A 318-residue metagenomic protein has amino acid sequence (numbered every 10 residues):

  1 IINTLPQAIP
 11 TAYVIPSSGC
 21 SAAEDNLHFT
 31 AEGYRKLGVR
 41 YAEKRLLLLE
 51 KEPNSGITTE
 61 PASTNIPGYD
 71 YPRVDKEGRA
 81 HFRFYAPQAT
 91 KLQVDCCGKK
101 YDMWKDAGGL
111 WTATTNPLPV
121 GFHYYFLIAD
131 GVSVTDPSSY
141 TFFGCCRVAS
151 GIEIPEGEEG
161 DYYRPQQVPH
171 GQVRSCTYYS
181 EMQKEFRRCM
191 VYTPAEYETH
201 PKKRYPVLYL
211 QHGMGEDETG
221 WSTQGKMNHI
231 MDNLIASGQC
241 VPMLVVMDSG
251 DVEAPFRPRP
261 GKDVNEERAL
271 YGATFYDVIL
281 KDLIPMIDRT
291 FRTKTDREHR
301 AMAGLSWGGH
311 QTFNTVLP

Functional and structural regions predicted by a protein language model:
I1, L5-P6, P10, H28-F29 (+3 more regions): Non-catalytic cap/lid and distal C-terminal segments of serine-dependent acyl enzymes
I1-E24, K36-L48: Extracellular serine-dependent O-acyl
A23-D25, D70, V148: Glycine-rich, flexible loop/turn motifs
E32-G33: Post-His helix in hydrolase/transferase enzymes
L48-S55, Q88: N-terminal secretory targeting modules
G56-R83: Extracellular ectodomain segments of secreted/surface proteins
